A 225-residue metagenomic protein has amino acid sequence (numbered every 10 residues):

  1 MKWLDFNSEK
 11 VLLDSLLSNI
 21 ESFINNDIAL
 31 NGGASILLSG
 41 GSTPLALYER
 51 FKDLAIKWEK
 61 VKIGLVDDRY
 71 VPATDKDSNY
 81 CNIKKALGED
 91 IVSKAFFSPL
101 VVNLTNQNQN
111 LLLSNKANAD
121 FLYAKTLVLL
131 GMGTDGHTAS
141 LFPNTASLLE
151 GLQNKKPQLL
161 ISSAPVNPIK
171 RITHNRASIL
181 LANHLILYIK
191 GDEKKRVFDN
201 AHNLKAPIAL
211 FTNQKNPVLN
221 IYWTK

Functional and structural regions predicted by a protein language model:
M1-I36: N-terminal glycine-/serine-/threonine-rich phosphate-binding loop
L30, I36-D53: Glycine-rich N-terminal segment of FAD-binding domains in flavoprotein oxidoreductases, spanning the beta-loop-helix
L38-T43, L130-T134, K190: Glycine-rich beta-strand-to-loop/alpha-helix junction loops that act as flexible
L54-K62, I91-V92, G151-Q153, A177-A182 (+1 more regions): Short, conserved loop/helix-junction motifs that constitute active-site signature segments in enzyme catalytic cores
E59-L129: Ligand-binding beta-strand-loop-alpha-helix segment within the catalytic cores of soluble metabolic enzymes
V66, T74, T138-S140, S147 (+2 more regions): Active-site histidine-anchored catalytic micro-motif
T134-R176: Class I SAM-dependent methyltransferase SAM-binding "motif I" and its flanking Rossmann-like core
A177, L181-K225: ATP/nucleoside-binding phosphotransfer catalytic cores, i.e., glycine-rich phosphate-binding loops
